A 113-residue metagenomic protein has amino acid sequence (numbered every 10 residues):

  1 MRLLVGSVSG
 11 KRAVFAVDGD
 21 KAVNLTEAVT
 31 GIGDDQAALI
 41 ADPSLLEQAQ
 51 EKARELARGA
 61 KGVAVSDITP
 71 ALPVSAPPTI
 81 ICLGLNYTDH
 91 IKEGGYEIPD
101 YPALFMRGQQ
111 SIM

Functional and structural regions predicted by a protein language model:
M1-P102: N-terminal non-catalytic cap/leader segment that marks the start of a structured domain
E97-M113: Structural signature of FAD isoalloxazine-binding scaffolds in flavoprotein oxidoreductases
